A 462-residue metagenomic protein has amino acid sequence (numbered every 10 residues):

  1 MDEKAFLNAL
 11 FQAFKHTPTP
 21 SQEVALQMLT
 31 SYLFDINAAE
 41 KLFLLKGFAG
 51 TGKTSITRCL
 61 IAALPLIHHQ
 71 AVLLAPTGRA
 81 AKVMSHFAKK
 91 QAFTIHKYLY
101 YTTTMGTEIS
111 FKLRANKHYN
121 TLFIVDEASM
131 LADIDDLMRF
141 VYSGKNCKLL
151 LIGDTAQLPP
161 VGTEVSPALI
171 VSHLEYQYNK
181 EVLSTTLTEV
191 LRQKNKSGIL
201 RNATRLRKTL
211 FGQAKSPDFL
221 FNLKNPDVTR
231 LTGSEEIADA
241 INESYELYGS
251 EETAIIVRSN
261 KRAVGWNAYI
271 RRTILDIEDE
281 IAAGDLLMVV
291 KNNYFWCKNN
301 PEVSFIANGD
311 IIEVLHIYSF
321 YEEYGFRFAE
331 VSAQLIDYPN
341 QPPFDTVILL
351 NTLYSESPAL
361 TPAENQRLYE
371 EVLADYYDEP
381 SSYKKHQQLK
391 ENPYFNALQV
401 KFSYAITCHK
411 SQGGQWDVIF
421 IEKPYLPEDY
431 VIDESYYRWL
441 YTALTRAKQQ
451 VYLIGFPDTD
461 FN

Functional and structural regions predicted by a protein language model:
M1-P18: Charged, amphipathic alpha-helical linker segments immediately N-terminal to NTP-binding catalytic cores
F6, L10, A25, L29 (+7 more regions): Conserved helicase motor core of P-loop NTPases
P18, L73, I255: Conserved SAM-binding loop
T19-P20, A132: Short helix-coil-helix linker/hinge
Q22, T77, S259, G413: Short, conserved phosphate/pyrophosphate- and ester-handling motifs at nucleotide-, phospho-/glycolipid
L26-Q27, S31, N37, K41-L220: ASCE P-loop NTPase helicase motor core
E40, G309, S403: Short coil/loop residues immediately preceding or within conserved phosphate-binding loops of NTP-utilizing enzyme
E323-N462: C-terminal accessory regions
